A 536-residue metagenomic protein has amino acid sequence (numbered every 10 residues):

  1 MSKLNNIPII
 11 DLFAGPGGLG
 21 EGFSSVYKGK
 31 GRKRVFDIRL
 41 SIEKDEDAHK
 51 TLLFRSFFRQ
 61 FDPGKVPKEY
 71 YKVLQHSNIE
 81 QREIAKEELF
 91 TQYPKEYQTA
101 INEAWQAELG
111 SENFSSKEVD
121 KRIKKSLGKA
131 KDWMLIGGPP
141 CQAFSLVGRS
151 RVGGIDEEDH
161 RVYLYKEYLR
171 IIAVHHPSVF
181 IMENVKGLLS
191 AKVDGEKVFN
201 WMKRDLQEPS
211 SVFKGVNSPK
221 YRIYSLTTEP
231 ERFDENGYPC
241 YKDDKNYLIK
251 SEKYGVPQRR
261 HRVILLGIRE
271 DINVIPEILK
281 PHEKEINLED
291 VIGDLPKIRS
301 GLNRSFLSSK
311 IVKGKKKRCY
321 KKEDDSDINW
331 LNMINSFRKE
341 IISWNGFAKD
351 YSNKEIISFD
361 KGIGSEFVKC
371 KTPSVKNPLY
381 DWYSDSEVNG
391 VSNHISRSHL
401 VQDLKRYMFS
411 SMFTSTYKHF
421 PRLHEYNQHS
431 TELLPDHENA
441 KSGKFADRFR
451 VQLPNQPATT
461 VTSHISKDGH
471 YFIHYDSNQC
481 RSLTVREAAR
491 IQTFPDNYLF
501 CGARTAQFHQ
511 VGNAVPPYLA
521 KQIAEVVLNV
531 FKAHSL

Functional and structural regions predicted by a protein language model:
S2-P8, A14, G18-H175, K186-N200 (+1 more regions): Core alpha/beta nucleotide-donor-binding catalytic domains of modification enzymes
N6-I9, R39, D132, D244 (+2 more regions): Extracellular structured ligand-interaction cores
S126-G128, F144-T431: Class I S-adenosyl-L-methionine
L127, A524-S535: Short, hydrophobic alpha-helical segments
N389-G502, A506-F508: Polybasic, glycine- and aromatic-enriched phosphate-binding surface used to engage nucleic acids
P516: A helicase ATPase "motif cassette" and its flanking acidic/Ser/Thr-rich regulatory loops
A520: Acidic-aromatic/histidine active-site loop/patch
